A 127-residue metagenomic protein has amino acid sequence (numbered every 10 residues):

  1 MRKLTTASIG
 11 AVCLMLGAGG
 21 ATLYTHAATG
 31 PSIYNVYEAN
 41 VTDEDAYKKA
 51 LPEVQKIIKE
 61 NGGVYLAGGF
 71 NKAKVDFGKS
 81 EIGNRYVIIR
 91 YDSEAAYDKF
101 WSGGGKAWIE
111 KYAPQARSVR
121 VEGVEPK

Functional and structural regions predicted by a protein language model:
M1-A11: Bacterial N-terminal signal peptides that target proteins for export
I9-G19: Bacterial N-terminal signal peptides
G17-W101, V121-K127: Short S/T/G/P-rich N-terminal loop/turn motif that feeds into the first structured element of a domain
G105-A113: A common structural junction motif
P114-V119: C-terminal partner/receptor-binding element of secreted or periplasmic proteins
